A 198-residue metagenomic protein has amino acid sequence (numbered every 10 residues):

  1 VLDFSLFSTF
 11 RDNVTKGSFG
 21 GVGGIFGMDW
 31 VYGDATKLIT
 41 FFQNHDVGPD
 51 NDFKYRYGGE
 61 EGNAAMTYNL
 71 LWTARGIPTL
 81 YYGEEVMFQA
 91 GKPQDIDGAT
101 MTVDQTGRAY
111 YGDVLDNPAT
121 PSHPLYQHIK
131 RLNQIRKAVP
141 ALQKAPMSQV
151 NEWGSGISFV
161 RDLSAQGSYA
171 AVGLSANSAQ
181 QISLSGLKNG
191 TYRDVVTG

Functional and structural regions predicted by a protein language model:
V1-R75, V86, P93, L142 (+1 more regions): Alpha-amylase-like alpha-glycosidases and glucanotransferases acting on alpha-linked glucans and related
V22, L80, Q105-I157: Aromatic- and carboxylate-lined catalytic core of secreted/periplasmic carbohydrate-active enzymes
T40, D46, D50-R56, R75-S122: Aromatic/acidic polysaccharide-binding cleft in carbohydrate-active enzymes
Q43-D46, L163, V196: Short, flexible loop/turn elements at secondary-structure junctions
H45, L71, G83, L132 (+1 more regions): Hydrophobic, well-ordered secondary-structure elements that form the walls of internal hydrophobic environments
A65-M66, Y126-K130, G190: Feature representing long, continuous alpha-helical segments
Q134, Q149-L187: Carbohydrate-binding surface patches
S185-T197: Solvent-exposed beta-hairpin/edge-strand motifs
